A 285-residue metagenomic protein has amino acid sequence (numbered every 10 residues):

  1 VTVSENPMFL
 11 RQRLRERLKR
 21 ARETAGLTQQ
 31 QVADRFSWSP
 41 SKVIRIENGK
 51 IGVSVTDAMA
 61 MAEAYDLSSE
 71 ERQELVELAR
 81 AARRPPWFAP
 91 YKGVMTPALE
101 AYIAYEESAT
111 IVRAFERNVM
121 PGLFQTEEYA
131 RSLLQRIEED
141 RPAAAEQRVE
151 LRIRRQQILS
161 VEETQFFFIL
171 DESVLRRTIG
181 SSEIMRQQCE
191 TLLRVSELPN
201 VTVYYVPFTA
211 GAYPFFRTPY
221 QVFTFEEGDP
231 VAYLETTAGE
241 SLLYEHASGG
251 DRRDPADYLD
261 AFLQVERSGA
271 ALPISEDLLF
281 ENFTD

Functional and structural regions predicted by a protein language model:
V1-P86: Basic, Lys/Arg-rich alpha-helical nucleic-acid-recognition elements, primarily the DNA-binding modules of transcription
T2-S4, V119, F124-E127, S132-E163 (+1 more regions): Amphipathic alpha-helical interface segments
Q73-E107: Short, charged recognition helix plus adjacent turn of helix-turn-helix-like nucleic-acid-binding domains
T110-F115: Internal helix-loop-helix
L170: Active-site-proximal binding-pocket segments
S173: Short glycine-rich anion-binding loops that position phosphate/pyrophosphate groups of nucleotides and phosphorylated
